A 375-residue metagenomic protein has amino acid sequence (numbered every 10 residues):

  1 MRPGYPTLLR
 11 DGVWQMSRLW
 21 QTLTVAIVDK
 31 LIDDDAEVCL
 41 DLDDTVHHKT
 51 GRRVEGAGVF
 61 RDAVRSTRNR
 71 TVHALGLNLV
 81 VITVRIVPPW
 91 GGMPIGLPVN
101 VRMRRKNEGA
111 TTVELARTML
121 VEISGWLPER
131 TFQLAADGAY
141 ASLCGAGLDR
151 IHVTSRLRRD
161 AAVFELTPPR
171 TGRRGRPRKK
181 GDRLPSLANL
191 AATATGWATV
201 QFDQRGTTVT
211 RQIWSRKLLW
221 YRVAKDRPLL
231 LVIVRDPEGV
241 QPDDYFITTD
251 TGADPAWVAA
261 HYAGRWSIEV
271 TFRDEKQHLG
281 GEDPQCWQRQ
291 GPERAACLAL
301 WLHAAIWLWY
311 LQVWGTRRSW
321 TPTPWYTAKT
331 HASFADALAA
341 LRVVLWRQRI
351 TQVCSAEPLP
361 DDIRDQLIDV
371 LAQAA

Functional and structural regions predicted by a protein language model:
M1-T7: Short, basic interhelical loop/turn and adjoining N-cap of the next helix at nucleic-acid- or acidic-partner-contacting
P3, S17-T22, E114, A256: Generic alpha-helical secondary structure signal
L9-M93, V101, S215-L219: Active-site-proximal, Lys/Arg-enriched surface segment that forms a nucleic-acid-binding/basic interface patch
R53, M93-A375: Single, function-defining residue in the core of a domain
